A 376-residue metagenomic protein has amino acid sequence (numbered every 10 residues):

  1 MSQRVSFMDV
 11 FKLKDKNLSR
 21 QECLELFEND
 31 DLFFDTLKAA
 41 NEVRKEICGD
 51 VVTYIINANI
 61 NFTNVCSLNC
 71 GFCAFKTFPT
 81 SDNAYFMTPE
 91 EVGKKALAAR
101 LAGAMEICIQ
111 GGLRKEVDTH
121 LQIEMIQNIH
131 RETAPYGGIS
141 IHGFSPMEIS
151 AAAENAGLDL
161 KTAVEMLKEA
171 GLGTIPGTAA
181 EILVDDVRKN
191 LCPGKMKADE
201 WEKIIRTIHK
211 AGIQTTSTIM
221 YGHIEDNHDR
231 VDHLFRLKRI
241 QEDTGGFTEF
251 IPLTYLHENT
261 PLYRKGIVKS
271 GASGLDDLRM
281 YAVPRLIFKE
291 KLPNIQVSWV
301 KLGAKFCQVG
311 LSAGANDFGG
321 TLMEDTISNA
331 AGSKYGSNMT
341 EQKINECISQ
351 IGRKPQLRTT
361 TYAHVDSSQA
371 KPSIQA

Functional and structural regions predicted by a protein language model:
M1-F34, K94, R100, F235 (+1 more regions): Auxiliary Fe-S-binding modules of radical SAM enzymes
L37-P79, A84-Q110, I175: N-terminal pre-triad scaffold of radical SAM enzymes
A40, C70, I109, I175-T178 (+4 more regions): Conserved, mostly hydrophobic/aromatic
V52-A58, I107, I139-S145, I175-G177 (+4 more regions): Hydrophobic faces of well-ordered beta-strands that scaffold small-molecule active sites in alpha/beta enzyme cores
I56-N59, T80-N83, C108-H120, D185 (+2 more regions): Glycine-rich, proline-tolerant flexible connector loops at the mouths of alpha/beta enzymes
N59-N61, G112-R114, F144-A151, A179-E181 (+4 more regions): Active-site beta-loop-alpha junctions enriched in small/polar residues
A104-I205, K210-T215, H223, N294: Conserved SAM/AdoMet-binding glycine-rich loop
L121-R131, G157-A170, D226-D243, K305-F318 (+1 more regions): Short, electropositive alpha-helical surface patch
